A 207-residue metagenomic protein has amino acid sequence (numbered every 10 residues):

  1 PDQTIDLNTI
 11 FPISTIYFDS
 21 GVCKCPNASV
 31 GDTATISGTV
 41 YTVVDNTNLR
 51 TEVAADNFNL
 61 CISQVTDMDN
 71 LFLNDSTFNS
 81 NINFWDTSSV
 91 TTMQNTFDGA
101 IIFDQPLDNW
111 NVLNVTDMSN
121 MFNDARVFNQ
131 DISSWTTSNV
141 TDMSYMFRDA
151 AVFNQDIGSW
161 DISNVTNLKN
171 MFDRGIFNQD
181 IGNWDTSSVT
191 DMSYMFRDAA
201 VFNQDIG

Functional and structural regions predicted by a protein language model:
P1-G207: Negatively charged
